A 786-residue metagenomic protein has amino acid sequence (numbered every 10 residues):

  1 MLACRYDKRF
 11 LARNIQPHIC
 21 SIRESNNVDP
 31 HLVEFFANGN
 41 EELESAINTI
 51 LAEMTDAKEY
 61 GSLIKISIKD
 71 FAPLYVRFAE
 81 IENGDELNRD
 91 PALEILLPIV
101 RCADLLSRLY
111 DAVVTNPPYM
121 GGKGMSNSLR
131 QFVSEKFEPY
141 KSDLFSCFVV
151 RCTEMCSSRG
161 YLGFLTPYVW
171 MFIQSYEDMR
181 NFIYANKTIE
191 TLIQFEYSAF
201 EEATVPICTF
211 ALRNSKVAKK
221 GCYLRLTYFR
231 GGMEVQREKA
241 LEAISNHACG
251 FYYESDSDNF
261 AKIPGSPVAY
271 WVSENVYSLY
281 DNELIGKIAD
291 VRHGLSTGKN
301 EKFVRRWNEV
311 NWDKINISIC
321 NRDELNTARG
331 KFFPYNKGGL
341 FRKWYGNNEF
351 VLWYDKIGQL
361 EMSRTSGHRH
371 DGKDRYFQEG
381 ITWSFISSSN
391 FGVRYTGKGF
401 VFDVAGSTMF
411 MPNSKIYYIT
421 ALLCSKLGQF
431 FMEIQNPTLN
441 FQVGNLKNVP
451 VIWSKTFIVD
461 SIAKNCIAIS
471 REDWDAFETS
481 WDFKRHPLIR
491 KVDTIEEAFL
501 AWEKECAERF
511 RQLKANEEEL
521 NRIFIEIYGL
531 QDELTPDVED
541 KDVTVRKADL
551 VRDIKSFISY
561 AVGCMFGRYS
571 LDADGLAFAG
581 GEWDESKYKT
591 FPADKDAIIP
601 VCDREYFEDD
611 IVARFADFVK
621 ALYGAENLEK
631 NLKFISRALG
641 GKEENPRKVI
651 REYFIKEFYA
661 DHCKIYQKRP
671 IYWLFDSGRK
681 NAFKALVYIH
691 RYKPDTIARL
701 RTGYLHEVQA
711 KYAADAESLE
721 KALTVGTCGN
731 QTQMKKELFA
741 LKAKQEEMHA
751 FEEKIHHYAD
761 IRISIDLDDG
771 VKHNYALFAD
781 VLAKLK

Functional and structural regions predicted by a protein language model:
M1-L2, Y119, E138-Q194, T209-F210: Conserved Class I SAM-dependent methyltransferase catalytic core
M1-Y110, A185-E190, S198-T365, R369-G380 (+2 more regions): Polynucleotide-recognition surfaces of large bacterial nucleic-acid defense/processing enzymes
L32, G122-L129, Q174-E177, T204 (+5 more regions): Short, solvent-exposed loop/turn and secondary-structure capping segments
V114: N-terminal Rossmann-like NAD(P) cofactor-binding module of classical short-chain dehydrogenase/reductase
M120-K141: Mobile active-site "lid"/loop adjacent to the S-adenosyl-L-methionine
F195-A199, N436-T438: Short, solvent-exposed loop/turn elements at beta->coil junctions and helix N-caps that rim active or binding pockets
K216-V217, D374, S384-N448, K455 (+1 more regions): Basic, amphipathic alpha-helical recognition segments used for DNA target recognition
E508-R511, R522-I525, G529, E533-K786: Terminal accessory regions of large proteins
